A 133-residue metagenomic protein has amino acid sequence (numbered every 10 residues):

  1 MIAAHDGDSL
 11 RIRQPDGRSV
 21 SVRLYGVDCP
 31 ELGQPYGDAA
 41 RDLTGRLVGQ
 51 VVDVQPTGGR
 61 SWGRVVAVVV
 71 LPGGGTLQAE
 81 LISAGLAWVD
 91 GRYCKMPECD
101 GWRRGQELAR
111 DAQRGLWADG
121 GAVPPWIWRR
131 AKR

Functional and structural regions predicted by a protein language model:
M1-R133: Small beta-barrel nucleic-acid-binding modules, primarily SNase/OB-fold domains and secondarily Tudor-like barrels
